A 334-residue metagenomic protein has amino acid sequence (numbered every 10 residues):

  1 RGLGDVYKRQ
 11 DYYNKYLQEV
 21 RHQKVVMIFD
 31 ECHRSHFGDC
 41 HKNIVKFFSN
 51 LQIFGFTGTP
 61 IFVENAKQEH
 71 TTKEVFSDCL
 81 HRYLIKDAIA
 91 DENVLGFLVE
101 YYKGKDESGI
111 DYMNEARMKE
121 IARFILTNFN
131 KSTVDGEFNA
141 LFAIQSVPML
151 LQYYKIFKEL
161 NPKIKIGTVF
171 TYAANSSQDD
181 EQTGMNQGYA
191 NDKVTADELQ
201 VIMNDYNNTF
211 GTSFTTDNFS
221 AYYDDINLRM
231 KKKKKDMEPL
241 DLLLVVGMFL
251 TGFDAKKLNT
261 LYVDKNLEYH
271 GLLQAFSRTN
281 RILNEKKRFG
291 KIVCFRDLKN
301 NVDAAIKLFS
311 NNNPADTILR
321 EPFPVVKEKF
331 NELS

Functional and structural regions predicted by a protein language model:
G2-Y7: Short, small-residue-biased leader/transition segments that mark boundaries at the very start of proteins
K8-H22: Conserved helix/coil segment N-terminal to the catalytic DExD/H
D30-E31: Walker B catalytic acidic pair
F37-G96: Post-DEXD/H (motif II) to motif III coupling segment of the RecA-like Helicase ATP-binding lobe
I110-V245: Conserved C-terminal RecA-like helicase domain
V245, T251-N266, L272-Q274, G290-C294: A short beta-strand element within the Helicase C-terminal
Y269-K287: Conserved SF2 helicase motif VI
L283-S334: Long, hydrophobic alpha-helical segments
